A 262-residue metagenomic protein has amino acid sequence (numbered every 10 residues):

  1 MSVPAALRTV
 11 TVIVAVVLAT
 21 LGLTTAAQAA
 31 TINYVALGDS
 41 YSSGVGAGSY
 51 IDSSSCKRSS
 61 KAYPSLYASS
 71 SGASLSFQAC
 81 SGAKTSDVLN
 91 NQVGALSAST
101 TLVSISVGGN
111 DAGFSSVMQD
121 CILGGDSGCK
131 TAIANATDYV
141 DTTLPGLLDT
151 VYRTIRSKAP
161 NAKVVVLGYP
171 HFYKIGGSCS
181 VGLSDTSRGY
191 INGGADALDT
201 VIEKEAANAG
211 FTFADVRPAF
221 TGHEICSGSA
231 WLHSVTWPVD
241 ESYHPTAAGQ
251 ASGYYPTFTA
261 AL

Functional and structural regions predicted by a protein language model:
M1-A29: Secretory targeting and sorting signals
G22-N33, V88-S104, L148-A162, T259-L262: Short amphipathic alpha-helices and their capping/turn segments at secondary-structure boundaries
A29-A79, G94: Serine-esterase "nucleophile elbow" of acetyl-processing enzymes
N33-G38, S42-G44, S74-A79, T101-S106 (+3 more regions): Structural recognition of the beta-strand scaffold that forms the well-ordered cores of secreted hydrolase catalytic
S53-K61, S127-T143, T186-D196, D240-S242: A short acidic, glycine-rich active-site loop that binds or catalyzes chemistry on phosphate/adenosine moieties
Y67-S74, G146-K163, A197-A214: A structural motif corresponding to the C-terminal end of an alpha-helix and its immediate exit/capping segment
D87-V140: Oxyanion-hole/transition-state-stabilizing segment in secreted/luminal serine hydrolases and related acyltransferases
P170-L262: Catalytic His-Asp segment of secreted/periplasmic serine-dependent ester chemistry enzymes
